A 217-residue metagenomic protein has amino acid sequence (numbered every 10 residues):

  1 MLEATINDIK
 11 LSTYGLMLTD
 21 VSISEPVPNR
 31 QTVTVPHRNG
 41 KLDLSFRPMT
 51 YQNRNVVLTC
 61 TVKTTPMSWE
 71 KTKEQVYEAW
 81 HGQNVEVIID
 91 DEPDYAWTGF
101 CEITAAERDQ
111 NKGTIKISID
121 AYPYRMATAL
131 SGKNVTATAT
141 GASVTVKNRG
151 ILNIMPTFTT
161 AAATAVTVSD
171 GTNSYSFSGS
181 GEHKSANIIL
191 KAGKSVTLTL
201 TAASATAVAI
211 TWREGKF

Functional and structural regions predicted by a protein language model:
M1-N55, D94-A105: Solvent-exposed edge beta-strands and adjacent loop segments that serve as assembly or binding interfaces
A4-K10, D120-Y122, A192-S195: Mixed-charge, glycine-accented linear interaction segment located at domain edges/termini
K41-M67, N111-R125: Oligomerization/assembly interface segments of phage tail-like spikes and tubes
N53, G82, K191-S195: Extracellular Ig-like/FN3 beta-sandwich strand-entry sites
N55-T59, E86, K116-S118, T157 (+1 more regions): Beta-strand secondary-structure signal
K71-H81: Short amphipathic alpha-helices in soluble, non-transmembrane regions that often serve as interface/regulatory elements
G82-M126: Short beta-strand and beta-hairpin "edge-sheet" elements
A127-F217: Intrinsically disordered, low-complexity segments enriched in serine, threonine, and glycine
